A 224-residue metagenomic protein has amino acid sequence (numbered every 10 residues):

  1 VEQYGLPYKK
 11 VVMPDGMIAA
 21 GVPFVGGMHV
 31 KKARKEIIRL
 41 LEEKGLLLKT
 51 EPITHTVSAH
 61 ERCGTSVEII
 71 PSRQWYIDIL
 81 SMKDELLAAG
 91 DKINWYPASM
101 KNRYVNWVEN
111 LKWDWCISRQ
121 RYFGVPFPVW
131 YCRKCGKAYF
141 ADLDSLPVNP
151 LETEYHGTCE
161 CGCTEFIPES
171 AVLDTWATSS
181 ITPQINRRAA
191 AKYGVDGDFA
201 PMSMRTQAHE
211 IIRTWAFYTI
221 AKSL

Functional and structural regions predicted by a protein language model:
E2-K10, K49-L224: Structured secondary-structure scaffolds
K9-I18: Substrate-binding beta-hairpin/strand module that engages nucleic acids
I18-K32: A short-motif feature that recognizes glycine-rich, charge-decorated loops that bind or process nucleotide phosphates
H29-V57: Phosphate/diphosphate-binding loops
